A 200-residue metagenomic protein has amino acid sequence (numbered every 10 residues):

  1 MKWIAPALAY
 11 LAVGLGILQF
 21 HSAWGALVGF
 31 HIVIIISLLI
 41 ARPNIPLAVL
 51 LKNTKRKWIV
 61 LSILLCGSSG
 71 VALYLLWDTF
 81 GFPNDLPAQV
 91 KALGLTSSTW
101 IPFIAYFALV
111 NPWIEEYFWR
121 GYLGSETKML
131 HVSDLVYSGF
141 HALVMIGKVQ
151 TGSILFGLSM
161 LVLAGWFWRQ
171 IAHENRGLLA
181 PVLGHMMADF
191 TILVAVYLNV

Functional and structural regions predicted by a protein language model:
M1-R56, V71, F190-V200: N-terminal, membrane-interfacial amphipathic/helix-forming hydrophobic leader that caps and precedes the first
W3, A7, L11, H31 (+10 more regions): Alpha-helical transmembrane spans of integral membrane proteins, capturing the lipid-embedded, hydrophobic core of TM
W3, Y10, W24, W58 (+5 more regions): A residue-identity detector for tryptophan
G14-H21, L75-P83, A142-K148: Juxtamembrane "helix-exit" motif on the non-cytosolic side of transmembrane helices
S22-A23, K55, T96, M129 (+2 more regions): Helix N-cap and loop-to-helix transition residues
G25-F30, P87-G94, T151-M160: Non-cytosolic membrane-interface motifs at loop->transmembrane helix junctions
P46-N111: Juxtamembrane helix-loop-helix connectors linking adjacent transmembrane helices in multi-pass membrane enzymes
I101-V200: Transmembrane helix-loop-helix hairpins at the membrane interface of multi-pass integral membrane proteins
